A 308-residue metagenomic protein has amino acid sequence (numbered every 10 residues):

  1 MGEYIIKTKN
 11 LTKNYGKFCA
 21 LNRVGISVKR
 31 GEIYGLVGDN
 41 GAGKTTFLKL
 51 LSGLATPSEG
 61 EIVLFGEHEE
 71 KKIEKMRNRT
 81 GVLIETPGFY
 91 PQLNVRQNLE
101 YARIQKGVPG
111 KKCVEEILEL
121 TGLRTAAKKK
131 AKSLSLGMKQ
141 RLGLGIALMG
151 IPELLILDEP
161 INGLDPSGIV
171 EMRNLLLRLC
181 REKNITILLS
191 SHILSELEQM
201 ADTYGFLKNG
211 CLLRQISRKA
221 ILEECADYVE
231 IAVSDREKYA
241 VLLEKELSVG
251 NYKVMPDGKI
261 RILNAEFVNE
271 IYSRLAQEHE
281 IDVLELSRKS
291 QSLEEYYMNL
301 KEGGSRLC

Functional and structural regions predicted by a protein language model:
S52: Helix-to-loop junction immediately C-terminal to a conserved catalytic motif
G60-K71, K75-M76: Conserved ABC transporter NBD signature motif
E100, K111-A126: Conserved ABC ATPase "signature" region
L155-E159: Catalytic Walker B motif of ABC-type/P-loop ATPase nucleotide-binding domains
R173-L263: ABC transporter nucleotide-binding domain
